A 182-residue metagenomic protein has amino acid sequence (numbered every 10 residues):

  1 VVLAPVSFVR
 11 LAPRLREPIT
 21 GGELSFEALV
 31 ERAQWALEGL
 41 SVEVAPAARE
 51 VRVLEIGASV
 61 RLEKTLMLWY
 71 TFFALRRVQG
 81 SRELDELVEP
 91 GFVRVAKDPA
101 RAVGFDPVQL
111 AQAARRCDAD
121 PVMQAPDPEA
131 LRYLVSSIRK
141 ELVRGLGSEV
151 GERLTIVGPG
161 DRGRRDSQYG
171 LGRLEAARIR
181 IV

Functional and structural regions predicted by a protein language model:
V1-V182: Intrinsically disordered, low-complexity protein-interaction/activation regions
